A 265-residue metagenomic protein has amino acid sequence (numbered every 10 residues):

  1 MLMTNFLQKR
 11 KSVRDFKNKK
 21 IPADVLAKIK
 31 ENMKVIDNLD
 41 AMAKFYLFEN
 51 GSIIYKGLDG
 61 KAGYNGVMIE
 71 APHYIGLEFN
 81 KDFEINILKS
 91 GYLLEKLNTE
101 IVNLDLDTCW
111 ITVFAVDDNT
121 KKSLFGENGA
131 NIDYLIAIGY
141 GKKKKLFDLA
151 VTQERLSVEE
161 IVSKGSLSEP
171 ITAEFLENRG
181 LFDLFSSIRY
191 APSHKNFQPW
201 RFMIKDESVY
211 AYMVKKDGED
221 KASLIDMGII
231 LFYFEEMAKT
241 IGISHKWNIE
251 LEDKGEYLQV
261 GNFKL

Functional and structural regions predicted by a protein language model:
M1-L265: Acidic, surface-exposed loops and disordered segments
